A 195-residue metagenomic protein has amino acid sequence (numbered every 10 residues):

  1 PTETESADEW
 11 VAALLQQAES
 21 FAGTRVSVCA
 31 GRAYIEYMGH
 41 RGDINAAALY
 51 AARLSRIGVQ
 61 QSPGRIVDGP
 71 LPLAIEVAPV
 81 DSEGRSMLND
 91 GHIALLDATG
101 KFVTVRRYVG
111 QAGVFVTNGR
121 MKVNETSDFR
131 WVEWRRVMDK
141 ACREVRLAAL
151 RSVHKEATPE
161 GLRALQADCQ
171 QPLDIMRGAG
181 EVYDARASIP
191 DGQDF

Functional and structural regions predicted by a protein language model:
P1-A22: Small-residue-rich
E19-F195: Structured, hydrophobic secondary-structure cores that serve as assembly/anchoring elements
